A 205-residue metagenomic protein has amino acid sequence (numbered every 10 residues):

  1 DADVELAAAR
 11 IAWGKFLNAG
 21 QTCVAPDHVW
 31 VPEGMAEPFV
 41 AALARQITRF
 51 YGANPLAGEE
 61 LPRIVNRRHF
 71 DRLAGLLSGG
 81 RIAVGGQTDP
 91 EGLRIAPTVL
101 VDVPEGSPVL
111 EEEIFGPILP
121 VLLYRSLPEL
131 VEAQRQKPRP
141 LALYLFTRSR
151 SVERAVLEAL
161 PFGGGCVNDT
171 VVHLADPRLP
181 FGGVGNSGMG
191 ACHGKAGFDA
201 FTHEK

Functional and structural regions predicted by a protein language model:
D1-P104, V167: ALDH superfamily catalytic-core signature
R45, R94-K205: Conserved C-terminal structural/oligomerization subdomain of aldehyde/semialdehyde dehydrogenase
